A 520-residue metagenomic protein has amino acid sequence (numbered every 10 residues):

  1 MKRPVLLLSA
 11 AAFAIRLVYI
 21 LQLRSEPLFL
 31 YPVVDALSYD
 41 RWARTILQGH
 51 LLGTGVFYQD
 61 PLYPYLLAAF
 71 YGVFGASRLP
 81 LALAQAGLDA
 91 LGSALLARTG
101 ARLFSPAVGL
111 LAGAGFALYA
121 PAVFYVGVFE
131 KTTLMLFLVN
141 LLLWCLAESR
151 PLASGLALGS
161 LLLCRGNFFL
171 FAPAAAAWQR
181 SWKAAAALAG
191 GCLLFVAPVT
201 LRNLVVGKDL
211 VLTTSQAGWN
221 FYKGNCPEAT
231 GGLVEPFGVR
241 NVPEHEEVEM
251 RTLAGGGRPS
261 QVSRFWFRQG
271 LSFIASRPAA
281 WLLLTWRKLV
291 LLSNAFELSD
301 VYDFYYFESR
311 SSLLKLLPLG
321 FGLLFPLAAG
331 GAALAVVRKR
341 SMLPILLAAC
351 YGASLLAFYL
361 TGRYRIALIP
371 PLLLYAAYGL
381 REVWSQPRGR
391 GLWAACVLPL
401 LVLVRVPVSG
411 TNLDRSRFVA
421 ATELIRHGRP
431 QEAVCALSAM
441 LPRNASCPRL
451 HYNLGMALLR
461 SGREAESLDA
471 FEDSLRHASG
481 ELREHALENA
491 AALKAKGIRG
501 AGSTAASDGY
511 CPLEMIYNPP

Functional and structural regions predicted by a protein language model:
V5, L79, L91-L118, L136-F137 (+2 more regions): Transmembrane-helix signature of polytopic, membrane-embedded enzymes that assemble or transfer cell-envelope glycans
S9, P61-A68, V73-A94, G113 (+4 more regions): Loop-to-helix entry region of an early transmembrane alpha helix in multi-pass inner-membrane enzymes
F13, A112-G113, A117, Y125 (+6 more regions): Membrane-interface alpha helices of multi-pass inner-membrane proteins
E26-R41, L52-A69, G75-L79, L210-T214 (+4 more regions): Extracytoplasmic catalytic/substrate-binding loops of multi-pass membrane glycan-assembly enzymes
Y31-V34, Y58, L62-Y63, P80-L91 (+4 more regions): Multi-pass, polyprenyl lipid-linked donor-dependent membrane glycosyltransferases
L96, A177, K315-R340: Hydrophobic, aromatic-rich transmembrane alpha-helices and their immediate juxtamembrane boundary segments
L142-A153, L161, Q179-R180, R338-K339 (+2 more regions): Membrane-interface transmembrane helices that cradle and orient dolichyl/undecaprenyl
L212-L291: Membrane-proximal stem/loop segments at transmembrane-domain junctions that anchor or position
